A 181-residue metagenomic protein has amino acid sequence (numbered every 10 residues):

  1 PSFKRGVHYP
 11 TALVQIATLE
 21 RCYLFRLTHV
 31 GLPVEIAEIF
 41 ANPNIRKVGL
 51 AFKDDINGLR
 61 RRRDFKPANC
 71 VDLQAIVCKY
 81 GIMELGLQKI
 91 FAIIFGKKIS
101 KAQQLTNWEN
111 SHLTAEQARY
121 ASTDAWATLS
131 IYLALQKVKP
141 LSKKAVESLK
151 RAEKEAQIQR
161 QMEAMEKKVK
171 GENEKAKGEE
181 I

Functional and structural regions predicted by a protein language model:
F3-Y120, W126-A134: Conserved DEDDh/DEDDy metal-dependent 3′-5′ exonuclease domain
A127-I181: Acidic two-metal-ion nuclease catalytic site recognized across multiple nuclease folds, prominently DnaQ/RNase D-T
